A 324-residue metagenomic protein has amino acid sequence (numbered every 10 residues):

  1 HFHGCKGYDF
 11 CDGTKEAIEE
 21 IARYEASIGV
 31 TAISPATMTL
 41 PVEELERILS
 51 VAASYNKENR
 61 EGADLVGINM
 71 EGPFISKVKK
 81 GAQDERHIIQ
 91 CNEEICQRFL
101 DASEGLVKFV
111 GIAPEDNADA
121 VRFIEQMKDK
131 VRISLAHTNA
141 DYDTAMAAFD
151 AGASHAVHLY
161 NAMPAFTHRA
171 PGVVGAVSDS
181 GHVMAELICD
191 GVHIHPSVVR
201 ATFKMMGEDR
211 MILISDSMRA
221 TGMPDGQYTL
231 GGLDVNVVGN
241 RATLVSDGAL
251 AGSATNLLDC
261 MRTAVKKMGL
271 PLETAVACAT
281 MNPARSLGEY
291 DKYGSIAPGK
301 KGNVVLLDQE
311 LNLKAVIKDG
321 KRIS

Functional and structural regions predicted by a protein language model:
H1, E25, M70, M127 (+6 more regions): Conserved, mostly hydrophobic/aromatic
H1-G13, V304: Di-metal (Zn2+ and/or Mg2+/Mn2+) metal-binding site signature of metallo-dependent hydrolases with the MBL/beta-CASP
F2-K6, E19-I48, A63-S76, S103-E115 (+4 more regions): Divalent metal-dependent hydrolysis catalytic cores, especially in the metallo-beta-lactamase
T14-A17, I48-V51, N92-E94, H168-V174: Charged helix-capping and loop-helix junction motifs
R23-S34, S76-E104, A147-L159, A170-M184 (+1 more regions): Active-site gating loops and adjacent loop-to-helix segments of metal-dependent hydrolytic enzymes
L49-E71, K79-D141: Metal-dependent enolase-superfamily TIM-barrel catalytic cores that perform enediolate-based chemistry
D101-M223: Active-site core of metal-dependent hydrolases
G175-L187, G191, F203-S215, T221-L307: His/Asp/Glu-enriched, well-ordered alpha-helical/loop segment that forms or immediately abuts the divalent-metal
